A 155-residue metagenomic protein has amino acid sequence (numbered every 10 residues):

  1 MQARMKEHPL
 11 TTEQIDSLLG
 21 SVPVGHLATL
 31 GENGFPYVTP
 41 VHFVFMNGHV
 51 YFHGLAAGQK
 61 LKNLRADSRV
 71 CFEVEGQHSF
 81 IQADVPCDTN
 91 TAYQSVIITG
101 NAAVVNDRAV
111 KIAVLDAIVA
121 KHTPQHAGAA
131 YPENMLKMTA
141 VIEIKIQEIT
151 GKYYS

Functional and structural regions predicted by a protein language model:
M1-S21: Extreme N-terminal tail/first-helix region
Q2-E7, Q77-S155: Charged, gly/pro-rich active-site loop segments
P9, S21-H26, P124-H126: Short Pro/Gly-enriched beta-strand edge/turn motifs at strand-loop
I15, K60, K111-V114: Amphipathic alpha-helical interface surfaces
G20, R65-V70, A120-P124: Short, intrinsically disordered, mixed-charge
V22-A56: Short beta-strand segments
P23-G25, T39, M46-G48, A66-V70 (+2 more regions): A generic structural signal for short beta-strands and their flanking turns/coil linkers
V44-F80: A short mixed-secondary-structure module that forms the rim of ligand-binding clefts
